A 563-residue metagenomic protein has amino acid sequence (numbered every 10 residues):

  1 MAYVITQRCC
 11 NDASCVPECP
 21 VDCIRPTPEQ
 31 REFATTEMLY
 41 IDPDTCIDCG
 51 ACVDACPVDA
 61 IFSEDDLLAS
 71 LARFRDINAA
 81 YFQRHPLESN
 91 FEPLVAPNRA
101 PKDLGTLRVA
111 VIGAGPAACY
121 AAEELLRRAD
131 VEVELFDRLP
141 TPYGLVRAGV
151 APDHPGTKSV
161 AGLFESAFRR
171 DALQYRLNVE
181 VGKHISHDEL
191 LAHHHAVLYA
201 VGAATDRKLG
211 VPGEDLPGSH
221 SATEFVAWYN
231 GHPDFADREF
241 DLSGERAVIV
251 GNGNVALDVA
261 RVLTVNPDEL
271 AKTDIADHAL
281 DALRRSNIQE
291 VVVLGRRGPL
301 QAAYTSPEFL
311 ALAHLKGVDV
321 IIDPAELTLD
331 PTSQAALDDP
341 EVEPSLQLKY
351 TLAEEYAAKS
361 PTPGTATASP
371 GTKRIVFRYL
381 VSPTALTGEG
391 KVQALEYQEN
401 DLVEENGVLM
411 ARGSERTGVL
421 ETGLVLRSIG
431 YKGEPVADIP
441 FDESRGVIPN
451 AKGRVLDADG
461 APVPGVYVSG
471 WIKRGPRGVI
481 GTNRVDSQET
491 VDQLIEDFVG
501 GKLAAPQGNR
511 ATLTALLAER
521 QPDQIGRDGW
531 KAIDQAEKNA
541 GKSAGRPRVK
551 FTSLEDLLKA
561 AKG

Functional and structural regions predicted by a protein language model:
S14-A34, M38, A51-L68: Iron-sulfur cluster-binding cysteine motifs and their immediate structural context in ferredoxin-like electron-transfer
V16, F33, G218-A236, L386 (+2 more regions): FAD-site-proximal beta/loop scaffold in flavoenzymes
R75-R99, D206-R285, I448-L456: Glycine-rich dinucleotide-binding loop and its adjacent helix/turn
L104, R108, E124, F164-G218 (+1 more regions): Feature captures the FAD/FMN-dependent oxidoreductase FAD-binding
L107-D130, A256-L263: N-terminal Rossmann-like FAD-binding beta1-loop-alpha1 element of flavoenzymes
E132, P142, V160, R261-R412 (+2 more regions): Dinucleotide-binding/catalytic capping subdomain of oxidoreductase cores
P142-A196, A353-S369: N-terminal Rossmann-like dinucleotide/flavin-binding domain of flavoprotein oxidoreductases that bind FAD/FMN
D459-G563: C-terminal, flexible cofactor-proximal segment of oxidoreductases
